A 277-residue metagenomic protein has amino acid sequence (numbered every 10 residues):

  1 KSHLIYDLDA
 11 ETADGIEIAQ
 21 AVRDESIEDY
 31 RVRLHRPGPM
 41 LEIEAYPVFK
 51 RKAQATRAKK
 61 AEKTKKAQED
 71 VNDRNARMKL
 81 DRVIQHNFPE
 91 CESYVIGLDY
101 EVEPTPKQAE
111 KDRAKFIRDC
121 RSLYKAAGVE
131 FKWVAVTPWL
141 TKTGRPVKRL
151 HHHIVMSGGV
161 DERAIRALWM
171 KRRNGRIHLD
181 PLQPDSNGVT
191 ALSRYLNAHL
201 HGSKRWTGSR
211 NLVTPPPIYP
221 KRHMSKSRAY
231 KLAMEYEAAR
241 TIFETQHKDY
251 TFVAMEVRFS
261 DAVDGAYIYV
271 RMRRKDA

Functional and structural regions predicted by a protein language model:
K1-K148, G158-A277: Right-hand nucleic-acid polymerase module
